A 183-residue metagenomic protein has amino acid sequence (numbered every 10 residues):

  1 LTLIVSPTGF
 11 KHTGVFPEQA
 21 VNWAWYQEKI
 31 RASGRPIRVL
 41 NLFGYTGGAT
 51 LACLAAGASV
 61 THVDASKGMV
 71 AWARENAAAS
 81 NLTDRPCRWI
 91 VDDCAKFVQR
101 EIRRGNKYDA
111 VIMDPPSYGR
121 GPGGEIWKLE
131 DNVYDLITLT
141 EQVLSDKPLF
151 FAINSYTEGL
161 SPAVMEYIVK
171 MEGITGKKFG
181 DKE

Functional and structural regions predicted by a protein language model:
L1-V15, A24: Non-catalytic substrate-recognition/targeting regions of SAM-dependent transferases
P17-R35: Conserved alpha-helix/loop element of class I SAM-dependent methyltransferases that forms part of the SAM/SAH-binding
G34-Y45: Conserved class I S-adenosyl-L-methionine
T46-A58: Conserved SAM-binding loop of SAM-dependent methyltransferases across substrates and taxa, primarily the Class I
S59-D64: Conserved SAM-binding motif I beta-strand of class I
S66-I112: S-adenosyl-L-methionine
K67-M69, V91, D109-L139: Mobile active-site "lid"/loop adjacent to the S-adenosyl-L-methionine
K147-E183: C-terminal catalytic and target-recognition region of SAM-dependent MTase-like enzymes, primarily methyltransferases
